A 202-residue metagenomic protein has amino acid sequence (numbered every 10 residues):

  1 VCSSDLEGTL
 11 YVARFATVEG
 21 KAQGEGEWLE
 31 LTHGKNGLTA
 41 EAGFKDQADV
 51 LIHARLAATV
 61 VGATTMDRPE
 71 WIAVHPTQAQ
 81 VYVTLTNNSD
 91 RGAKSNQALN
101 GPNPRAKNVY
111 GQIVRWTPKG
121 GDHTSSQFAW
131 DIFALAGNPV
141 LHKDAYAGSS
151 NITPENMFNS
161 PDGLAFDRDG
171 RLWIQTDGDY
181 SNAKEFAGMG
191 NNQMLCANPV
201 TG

Functional and structural regions predicted by a protein language model:
C2-S3: Short, small-residue-biased leader/transition segments that mark boundaries at the very start of proteins
A13-T59: Long, low-complexity, polar/charged, intrinsically disordered or flexibly structured peripheral segments
V18-G20, R115-A129, A197-G202: Short loop/turn segments immediately following beta-strands, especially the blade-tip and inter-blade linker loops
R55-I72, A147-D167: Signature of short aromatic-glycine-proline-rich micro-motifs recurring in repeat-based ectodomains
P76-Q78, F166-D169: Residue-level detector of Asp-centered blade-edge/turn motifs that repeat once per structural unit in beta-propeller
V83, W173-Q175: Residue position within the beta-strands of beta-propeller blades
T86-N88, D177-D179: Short loop/turn segments immediately following the C-termini of beta-strands
R105, Q112-V114, Q193-L195: A short loop-to-beta-strand structural motif that recurs across blades of beta-propeller domains
